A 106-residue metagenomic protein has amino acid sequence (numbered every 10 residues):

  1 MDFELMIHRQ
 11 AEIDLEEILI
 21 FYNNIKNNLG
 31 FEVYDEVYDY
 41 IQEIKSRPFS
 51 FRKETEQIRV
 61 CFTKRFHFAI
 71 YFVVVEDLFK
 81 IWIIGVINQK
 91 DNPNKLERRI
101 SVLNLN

Functional and structural regions predicted by a protein language model:
M1-Y34: Arg/Lys-rich, positively charged N-terminal/basic patches that mediate binding to nucleic acids
E16-L19, Y38-K45: Structural signal for well-ordered, non-membrane alpha-helices
L19, P48, E97: Short, flexible helix/strand-to-coil boundary loops that buttress conserved ligand/catalytic motifs in alpha/beta
F31, R52-E54, K95: Short, hydrophobic secondary-structure boundary micro-motifs
D39, S46-I81: Basic/aromatic recognition patch in beta-strand/loop cores that engages polyanionic ligands
A69, V73-N106: Enriched for short, Lys/Arg-rich terminal
